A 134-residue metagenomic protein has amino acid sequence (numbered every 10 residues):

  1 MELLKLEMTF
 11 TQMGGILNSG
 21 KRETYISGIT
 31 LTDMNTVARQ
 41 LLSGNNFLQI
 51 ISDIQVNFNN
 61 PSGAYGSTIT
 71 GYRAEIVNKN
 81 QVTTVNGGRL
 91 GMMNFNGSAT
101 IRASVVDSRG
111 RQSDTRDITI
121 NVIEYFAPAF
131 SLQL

Functional and structural regions predicted by a protein language model:
M1-K5, N18, R89-S98: Surface-exposed, short loops/turns at beta-strand junctions within beta-sandwich domains
M8-F10, V105-D107: Conserved structural position at the C-terminal beta-strand of extracellular beta-sandwich adhesion modules
Q12-S27, V85, Q112-N121: Edge beta-strands of extracellular beta-sandwich domains
K21-I50, V122-L134: Short, compositionally biased P/S/T/A/G/V-rich stretches that sit at domain boundaries
S52-G66: Acidic, Ser/Thr
G63-I76: Solvent-exposed loop segments of extracellular immunoglobulin-like
V77-G87: Short beta-strand segments within Ig-like beta-sandwich modules, predominantly Fibronectin type-III
